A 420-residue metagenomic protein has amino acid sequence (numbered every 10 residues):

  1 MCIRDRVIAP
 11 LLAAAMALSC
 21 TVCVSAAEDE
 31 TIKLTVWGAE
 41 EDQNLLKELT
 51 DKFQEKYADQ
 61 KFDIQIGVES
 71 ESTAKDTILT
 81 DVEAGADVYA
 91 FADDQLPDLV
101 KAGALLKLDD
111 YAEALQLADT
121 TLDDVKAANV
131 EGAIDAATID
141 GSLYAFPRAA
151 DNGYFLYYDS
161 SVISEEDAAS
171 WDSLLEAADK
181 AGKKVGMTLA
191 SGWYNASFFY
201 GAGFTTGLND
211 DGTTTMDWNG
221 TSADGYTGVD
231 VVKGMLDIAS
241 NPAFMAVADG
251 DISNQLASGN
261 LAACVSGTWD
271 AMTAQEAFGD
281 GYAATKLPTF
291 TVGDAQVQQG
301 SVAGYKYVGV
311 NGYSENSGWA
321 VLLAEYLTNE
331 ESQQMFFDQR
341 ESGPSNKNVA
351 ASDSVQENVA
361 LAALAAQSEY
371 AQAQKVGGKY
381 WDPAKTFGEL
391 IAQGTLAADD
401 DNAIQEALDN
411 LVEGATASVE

Functional and structural regions predicted by a protein language model:
M1-D5: Conserved small/polar residues in nucleotide/adenosyl-binding loops
A9, L18, V22-K101, E406 (+1 more regions): Conserved N-terminal structural module of periplasmic/extracytoplasmic solute-binding proteins
G67-T77, W171, F244-A257: Short helix-initiation/N-cap motifs at beta->coil->alpha
D93-Y154, E166, T285: Hinge/lid segment of periplasmic solute-binding proteins
A136-R148, Y154, D172-N219, L261: Extracytoplasmic/periplasmic solute-binding protein
T214-V247: Glycine-centered hinge/linker elements that transmit conformational signals in sensory and ligand-binding systems
E276-Q339: Extracytoplasmic/periplasmic substrate-recognition and gating elements
A365-E420: Conserved C-terminal helix/tail region of periplasmic/extracytoplasmic solute-binding proteins
